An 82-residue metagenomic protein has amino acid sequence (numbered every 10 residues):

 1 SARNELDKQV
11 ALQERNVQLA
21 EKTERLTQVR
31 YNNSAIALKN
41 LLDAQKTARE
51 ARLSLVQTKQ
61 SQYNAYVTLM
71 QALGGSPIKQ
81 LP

Functional and structural regions predicted by a protein language model:
S1-S54, S61-A72: Amphipathic alpha-helical coiled-coil segments
M70-P82: Terminal intrinsically disordered/low-complexity segments used for targeting and assembly
